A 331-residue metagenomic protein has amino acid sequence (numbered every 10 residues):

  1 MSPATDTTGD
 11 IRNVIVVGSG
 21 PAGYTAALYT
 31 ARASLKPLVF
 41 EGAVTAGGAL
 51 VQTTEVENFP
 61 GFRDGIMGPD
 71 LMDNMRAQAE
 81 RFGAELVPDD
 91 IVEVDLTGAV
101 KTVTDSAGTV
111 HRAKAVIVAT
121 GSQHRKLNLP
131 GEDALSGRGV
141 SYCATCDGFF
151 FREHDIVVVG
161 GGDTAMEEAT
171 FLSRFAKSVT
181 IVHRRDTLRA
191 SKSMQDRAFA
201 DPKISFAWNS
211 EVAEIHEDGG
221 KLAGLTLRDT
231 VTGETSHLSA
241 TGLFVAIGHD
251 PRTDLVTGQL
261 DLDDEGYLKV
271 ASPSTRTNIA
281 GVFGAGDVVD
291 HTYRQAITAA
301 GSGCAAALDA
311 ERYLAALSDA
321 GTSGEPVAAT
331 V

Functional and structural regions predicted by a protein language model:
S2-I11, N128, A134-F150, A246-R294 (+2 more regions): FAD-site-proximal beta/loop scaffold in flavoenzymes
P3, R76-D105, V110-A113, S173-S272 (+1 more regions): A Rossmann-like FAD-binding core segment of flavoenzymes
P3-F82, H154-D155, G160, M166-K192 (+3 more regions): Beta1-alpha1 glycine-rich phosphate/pyrophosphate-binding loop at the start of Rossmann-like nucleotide-binding domains
I11-R12, R112-K114, E153, A240 (+1 more regions): Active-site acidic short loop of glycosyltransferases
A27-L28, V51-Q52, N128-G131, A169-F171 (+3 more regions): Short amphipathic alpha-helical segments
L28, M166-E168, I279, A285-V331: A conserved FAD-binding loop/helix module that cradles the flavin
G47, K126-L127, E167, R189 (+3 more regions): Glycine/Thr-rich phosphate-binding loops of Rossmann-like dinucleotide-binding domains
L86-F149: Glycine/small-residue-rich loop that forms an oxyanion/phosphate-binding "nest" at active or ligand-binding sites
